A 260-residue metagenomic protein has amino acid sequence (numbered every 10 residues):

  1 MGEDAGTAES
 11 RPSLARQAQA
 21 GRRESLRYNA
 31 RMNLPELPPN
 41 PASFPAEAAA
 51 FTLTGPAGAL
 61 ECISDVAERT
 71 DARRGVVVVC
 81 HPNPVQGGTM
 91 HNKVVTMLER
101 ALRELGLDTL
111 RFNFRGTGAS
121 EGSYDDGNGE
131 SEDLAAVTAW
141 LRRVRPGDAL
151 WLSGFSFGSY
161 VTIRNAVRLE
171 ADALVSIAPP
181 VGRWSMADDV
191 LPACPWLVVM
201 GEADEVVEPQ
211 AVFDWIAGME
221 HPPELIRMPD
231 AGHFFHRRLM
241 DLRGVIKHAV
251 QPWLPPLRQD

Functional and structural regions predicted by a protein language model:
M32-A72: N-terminal cap/lid segment of alpha/beta-hydrolase-fold proteins
T70-L107: Short, surface-exposed "cap/lid" segments of acyl-processing enzymes
D125-V144: Alpha/beta-hydrolase active-site loop
R145-F155: Alpha/beta-hydrolase fold nucleophile elbow
G154-T162: Gly/Ala-rich beta-loop-alpha elbow adjacent to hydrolase catalytic centers
P192, V198-M200, D204: Short beta-strand/loop motif that positions the catalytic acidic residue of the alpha/beta-hydrolase fold
E205-A211: Conserved alpha/beta-hydrolase "acid-adjacent" motif
A231-M240: Catalytic histidine-centered segment of alpha/beta-hydrolase-like enzymes
